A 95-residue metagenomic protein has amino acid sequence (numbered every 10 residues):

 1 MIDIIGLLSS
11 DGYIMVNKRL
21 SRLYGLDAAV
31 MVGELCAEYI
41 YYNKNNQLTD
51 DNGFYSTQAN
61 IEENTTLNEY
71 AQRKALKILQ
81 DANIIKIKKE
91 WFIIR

Functional and structural regions predicted by a protein language model:
M1-A59: Short recognition helix of helix-turn-helix/winged-helix DNA-binding domains
Y39-R95: Winged helix-turn-helix DNA-binding recognition segment
